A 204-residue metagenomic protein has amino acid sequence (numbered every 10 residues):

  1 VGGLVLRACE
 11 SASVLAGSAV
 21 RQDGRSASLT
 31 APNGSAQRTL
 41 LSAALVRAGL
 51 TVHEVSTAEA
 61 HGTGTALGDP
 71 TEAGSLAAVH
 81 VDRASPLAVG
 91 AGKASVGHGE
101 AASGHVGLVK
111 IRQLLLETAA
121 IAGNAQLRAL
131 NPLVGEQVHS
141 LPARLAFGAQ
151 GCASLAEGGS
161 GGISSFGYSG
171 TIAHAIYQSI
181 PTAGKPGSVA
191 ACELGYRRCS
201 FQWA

Functional and structural regions predicted by a protein language model:
V1-A204: Condensing-enzyme catalytic core of the thiolase-fold
